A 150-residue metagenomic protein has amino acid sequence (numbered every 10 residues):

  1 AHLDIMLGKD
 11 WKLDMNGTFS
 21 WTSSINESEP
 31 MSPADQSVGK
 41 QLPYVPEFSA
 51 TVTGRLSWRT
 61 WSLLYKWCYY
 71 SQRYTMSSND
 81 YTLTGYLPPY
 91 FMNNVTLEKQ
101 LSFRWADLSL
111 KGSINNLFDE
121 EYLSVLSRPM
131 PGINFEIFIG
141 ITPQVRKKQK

Functional and structural regions predicted by a protein language model:
A1-Y74: Gram-negative outer-membrane beta-barrel transporters
D4-I25, T96-F118: Long, low-complexity, intrinsically disordered polar/charged segments
E27-S32, V38-Q41, Y86-P89, K111-L117: Short linear motifs at secondary-structure transitions and domain/linker junctions
M31-A34, L64-Y65, N79-Y81, R104-S109: A generic short-segment signal for beta-strand/edge and adjacent turn/coil regions
S32-V38, M76-L83, N93, E120-E121: Extracytoplasmic loops and strand-loop junctions of Gram-negative outer membrane beta-barrel proteins
Y44-A50, P89-N93, P131-F135: Residues that define the transmembrane beta-barrel architecture of outer-membrane proteins
Y69-S78, Y86-P88, L97-K150: C-terminal beta-signal and adjacent terminal beta-strands/loops of Gram-negative outer-membrane beta-barrel proteins
